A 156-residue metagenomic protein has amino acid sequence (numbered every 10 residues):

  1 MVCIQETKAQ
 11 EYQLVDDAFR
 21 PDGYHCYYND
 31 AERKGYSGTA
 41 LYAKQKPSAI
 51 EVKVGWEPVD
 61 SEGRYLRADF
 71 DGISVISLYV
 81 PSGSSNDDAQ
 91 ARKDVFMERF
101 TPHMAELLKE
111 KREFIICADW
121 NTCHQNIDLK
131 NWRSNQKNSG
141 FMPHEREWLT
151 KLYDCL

Functional and structural regions predicted by a protein language model:
C3, D22-H25, E98-L156: Metal-dependent phosphoesterases centered on the DNase I-like endonuclease/exonuclease/phosphatase
T7-Q10, L14-G83: Structured beta-strand-rich core segments of catalytic domains in phosphoester-bond hydrolases
E11-Q13, G35-Y36, S84-D87, C123-R133: Short catalytic/ligand-binding loop motif for oxyanion handling, primarily in non-cytosolic enzymes, centered on
W56, V80-E98, R133-N138: Surface-exposed cleft-lining segments at the edges of enzyme active sites
S61-G63, F70, A91-V95, R99: Residues forming well-ordered secondary-structure scaffolds
